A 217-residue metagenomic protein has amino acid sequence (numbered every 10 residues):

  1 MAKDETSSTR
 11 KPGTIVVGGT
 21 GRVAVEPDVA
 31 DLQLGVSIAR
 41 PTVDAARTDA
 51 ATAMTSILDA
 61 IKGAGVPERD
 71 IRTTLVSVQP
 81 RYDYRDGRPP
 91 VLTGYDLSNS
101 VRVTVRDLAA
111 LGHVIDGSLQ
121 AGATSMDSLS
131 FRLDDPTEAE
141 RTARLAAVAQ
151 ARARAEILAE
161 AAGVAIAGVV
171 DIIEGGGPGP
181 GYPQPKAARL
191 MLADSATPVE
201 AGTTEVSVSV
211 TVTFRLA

Functional and structural regions predicted by a protein language model:
M1-A217: Short, charge-dense linear interaction motifs
